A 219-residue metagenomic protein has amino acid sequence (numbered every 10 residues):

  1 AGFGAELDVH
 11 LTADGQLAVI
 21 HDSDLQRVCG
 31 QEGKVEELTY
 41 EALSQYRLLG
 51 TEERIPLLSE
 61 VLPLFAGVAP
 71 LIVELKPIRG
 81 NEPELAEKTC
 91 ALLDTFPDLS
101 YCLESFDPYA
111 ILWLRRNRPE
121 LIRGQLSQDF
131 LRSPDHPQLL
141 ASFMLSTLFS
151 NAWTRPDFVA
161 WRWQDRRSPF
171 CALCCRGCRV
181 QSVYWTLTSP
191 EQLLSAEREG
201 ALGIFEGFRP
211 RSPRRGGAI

Functional and structural regions predicted by a protein language model:
G2-D24: GT-A fold catalytic core of metal-dependent nucleotide-sugar glycosyltransferases, centered on the diacidic
F3, H21-L131, A152-P156, W161-Q164: Metal-dependent phosphodiesterase/phospholipase catalytic core, i.e., the His/Asp/Glu-rich active-site region
G4-T12, I72-K76, G203-E206: Short acidic catalytic loops
T12, L25, L48, L187 (+1 more regions): Hydrophobic pocket-lining residues within nucleotide cofactor-binding pockets
T12-A13, G80, Y109, R166 (+1 more regions): Short alpha-helical
A13-G15, V28-C29, N81, P169 (+1 more regions): Active-site-proximal flexible loops/turns
L126-S127, S133-I219: C-terminal active-site rim and adjoining tail of enzyme catalytic domains
